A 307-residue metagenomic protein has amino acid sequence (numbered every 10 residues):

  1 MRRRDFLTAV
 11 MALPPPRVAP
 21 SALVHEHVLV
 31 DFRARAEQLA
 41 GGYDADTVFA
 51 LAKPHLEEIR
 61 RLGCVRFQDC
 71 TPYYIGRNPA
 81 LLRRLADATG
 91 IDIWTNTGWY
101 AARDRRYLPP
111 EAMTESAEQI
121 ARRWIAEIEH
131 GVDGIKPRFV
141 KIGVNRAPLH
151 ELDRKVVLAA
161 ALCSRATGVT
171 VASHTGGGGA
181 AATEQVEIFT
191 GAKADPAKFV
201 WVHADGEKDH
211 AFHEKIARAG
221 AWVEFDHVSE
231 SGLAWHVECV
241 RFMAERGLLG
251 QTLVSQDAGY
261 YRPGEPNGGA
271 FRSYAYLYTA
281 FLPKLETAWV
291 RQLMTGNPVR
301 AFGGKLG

Functional and structural regions predicted by a protein language model:
R3-R17, A275-G307: Mid-to-C-terminal alpha-helical segments outside catalytic/metal-binding sites
S21, R66, D92-W94, P137-F139 (+4 more regions): Structural preference for beta-strand elements that scaffold enzyme active sites
V24, L29, E37-T71, I75-D92 (+1 more regions): Alpha-helical scaffold segments that flank or form the walls of functional sites
H25, F67, S164, V223 (+3 more regions): Divalent metal-coordination and catalytic microenvironments
F32-A36, P79, R105-Y107, A181-E187 (+3 more regions): Histidine/acidic-residue-rich catalytic or RNA/ligand-binding cores of hydrolases and nuclease-related proteins
R84-A88, D92-T167, W222, H227-E230: Active-site gating/metal-coordination segments in enzymes
A161, R165-R246: Catalytic pocket-lining loop regions of alpha/beta-barrel enzymes, especially the amidohydrolase/enolase/GH5 lineages
A172-H174, D226-H227, L249-A270: Short acidic/histidine-rich active-site segments
